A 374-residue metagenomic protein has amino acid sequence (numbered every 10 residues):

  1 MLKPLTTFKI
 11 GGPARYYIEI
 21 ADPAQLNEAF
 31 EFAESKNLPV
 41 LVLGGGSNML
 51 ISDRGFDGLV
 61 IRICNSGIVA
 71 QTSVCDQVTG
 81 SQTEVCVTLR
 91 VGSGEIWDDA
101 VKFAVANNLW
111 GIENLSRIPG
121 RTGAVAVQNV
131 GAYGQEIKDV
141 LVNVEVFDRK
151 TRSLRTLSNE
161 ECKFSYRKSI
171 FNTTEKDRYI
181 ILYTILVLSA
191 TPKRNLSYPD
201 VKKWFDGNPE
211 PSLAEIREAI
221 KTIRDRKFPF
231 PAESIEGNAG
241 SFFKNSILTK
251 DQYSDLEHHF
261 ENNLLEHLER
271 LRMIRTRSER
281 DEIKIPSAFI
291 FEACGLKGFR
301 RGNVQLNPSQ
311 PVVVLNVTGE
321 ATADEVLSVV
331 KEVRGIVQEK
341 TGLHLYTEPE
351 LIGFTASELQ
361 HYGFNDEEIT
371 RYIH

Functional and structural regions predicted by a protein language model:
M1-T151: Anion-binding (especially nucleotide phosphate/pyrophosphate-binding) glycine-rich loop and adjoining beta-alpha core
K3-T7, L154-D324, K340-H374: Phosphate/pyrophosphate- and phosphate-bearing ligand-binding catalytic cores of soluble enzymes
D22, G46, G120, R152 (+4 more regions): Residue-level signal for inorganic ion chemistry
A29-A33, Y198-V201, V329-V333: Short amphipathic alpha-helices in soluble, non-transmembrane regions that often serve as interface/regulatory elements
S35-P39, R334-T341: A common structural junction motif
L109, A323-V329: Beta-rich strand-turn-strand
